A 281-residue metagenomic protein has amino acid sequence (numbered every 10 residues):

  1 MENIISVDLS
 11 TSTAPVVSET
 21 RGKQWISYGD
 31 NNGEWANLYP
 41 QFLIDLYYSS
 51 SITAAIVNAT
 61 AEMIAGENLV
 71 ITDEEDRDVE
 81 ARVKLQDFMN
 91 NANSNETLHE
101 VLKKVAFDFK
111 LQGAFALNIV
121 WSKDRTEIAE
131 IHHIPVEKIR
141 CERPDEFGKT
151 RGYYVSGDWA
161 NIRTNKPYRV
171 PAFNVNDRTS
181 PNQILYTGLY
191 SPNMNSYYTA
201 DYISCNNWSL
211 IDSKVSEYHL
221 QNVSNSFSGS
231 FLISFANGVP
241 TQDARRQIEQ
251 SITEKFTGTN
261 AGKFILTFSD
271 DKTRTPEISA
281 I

Functional and structural regions predicted by a protein language model:
M1-I281: Structured, contiguous alpha/beta core segments that scaffold functional sites
